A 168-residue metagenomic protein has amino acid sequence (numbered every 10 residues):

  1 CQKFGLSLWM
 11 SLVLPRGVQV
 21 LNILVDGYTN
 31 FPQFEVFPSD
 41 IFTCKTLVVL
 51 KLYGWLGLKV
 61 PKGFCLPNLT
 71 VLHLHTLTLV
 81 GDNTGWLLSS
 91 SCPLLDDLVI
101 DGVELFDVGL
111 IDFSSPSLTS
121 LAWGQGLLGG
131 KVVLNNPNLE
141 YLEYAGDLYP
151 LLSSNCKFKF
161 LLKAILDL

Functional and structural regions predicted by a protein language model:
C1-F106, L110-S114: Leucine-rich repeat
S115-P116, L121-L168: Acidic, glycine-rich loop-and-beta core segments that form the ion-binding/anion-interacting portion of active sites
